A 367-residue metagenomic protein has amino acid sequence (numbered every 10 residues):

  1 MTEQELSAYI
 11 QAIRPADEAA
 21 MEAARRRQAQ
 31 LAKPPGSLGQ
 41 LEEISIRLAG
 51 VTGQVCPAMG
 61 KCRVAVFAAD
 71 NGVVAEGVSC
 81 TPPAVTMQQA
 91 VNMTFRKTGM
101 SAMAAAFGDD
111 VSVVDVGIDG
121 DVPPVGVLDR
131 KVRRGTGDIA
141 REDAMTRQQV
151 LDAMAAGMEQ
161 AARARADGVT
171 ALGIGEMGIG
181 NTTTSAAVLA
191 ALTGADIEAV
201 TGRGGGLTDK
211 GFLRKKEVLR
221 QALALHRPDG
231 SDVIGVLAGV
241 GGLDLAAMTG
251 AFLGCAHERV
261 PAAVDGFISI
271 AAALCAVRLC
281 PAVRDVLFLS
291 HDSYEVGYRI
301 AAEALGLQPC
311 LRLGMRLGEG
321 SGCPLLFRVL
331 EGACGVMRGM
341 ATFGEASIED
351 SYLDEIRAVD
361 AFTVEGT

Functional and structural regions predicted by a protein language model:
M1-T367: N-terminal loops that bind phosphate or other acidic moieties and the adjacent beta-alpha structural core
